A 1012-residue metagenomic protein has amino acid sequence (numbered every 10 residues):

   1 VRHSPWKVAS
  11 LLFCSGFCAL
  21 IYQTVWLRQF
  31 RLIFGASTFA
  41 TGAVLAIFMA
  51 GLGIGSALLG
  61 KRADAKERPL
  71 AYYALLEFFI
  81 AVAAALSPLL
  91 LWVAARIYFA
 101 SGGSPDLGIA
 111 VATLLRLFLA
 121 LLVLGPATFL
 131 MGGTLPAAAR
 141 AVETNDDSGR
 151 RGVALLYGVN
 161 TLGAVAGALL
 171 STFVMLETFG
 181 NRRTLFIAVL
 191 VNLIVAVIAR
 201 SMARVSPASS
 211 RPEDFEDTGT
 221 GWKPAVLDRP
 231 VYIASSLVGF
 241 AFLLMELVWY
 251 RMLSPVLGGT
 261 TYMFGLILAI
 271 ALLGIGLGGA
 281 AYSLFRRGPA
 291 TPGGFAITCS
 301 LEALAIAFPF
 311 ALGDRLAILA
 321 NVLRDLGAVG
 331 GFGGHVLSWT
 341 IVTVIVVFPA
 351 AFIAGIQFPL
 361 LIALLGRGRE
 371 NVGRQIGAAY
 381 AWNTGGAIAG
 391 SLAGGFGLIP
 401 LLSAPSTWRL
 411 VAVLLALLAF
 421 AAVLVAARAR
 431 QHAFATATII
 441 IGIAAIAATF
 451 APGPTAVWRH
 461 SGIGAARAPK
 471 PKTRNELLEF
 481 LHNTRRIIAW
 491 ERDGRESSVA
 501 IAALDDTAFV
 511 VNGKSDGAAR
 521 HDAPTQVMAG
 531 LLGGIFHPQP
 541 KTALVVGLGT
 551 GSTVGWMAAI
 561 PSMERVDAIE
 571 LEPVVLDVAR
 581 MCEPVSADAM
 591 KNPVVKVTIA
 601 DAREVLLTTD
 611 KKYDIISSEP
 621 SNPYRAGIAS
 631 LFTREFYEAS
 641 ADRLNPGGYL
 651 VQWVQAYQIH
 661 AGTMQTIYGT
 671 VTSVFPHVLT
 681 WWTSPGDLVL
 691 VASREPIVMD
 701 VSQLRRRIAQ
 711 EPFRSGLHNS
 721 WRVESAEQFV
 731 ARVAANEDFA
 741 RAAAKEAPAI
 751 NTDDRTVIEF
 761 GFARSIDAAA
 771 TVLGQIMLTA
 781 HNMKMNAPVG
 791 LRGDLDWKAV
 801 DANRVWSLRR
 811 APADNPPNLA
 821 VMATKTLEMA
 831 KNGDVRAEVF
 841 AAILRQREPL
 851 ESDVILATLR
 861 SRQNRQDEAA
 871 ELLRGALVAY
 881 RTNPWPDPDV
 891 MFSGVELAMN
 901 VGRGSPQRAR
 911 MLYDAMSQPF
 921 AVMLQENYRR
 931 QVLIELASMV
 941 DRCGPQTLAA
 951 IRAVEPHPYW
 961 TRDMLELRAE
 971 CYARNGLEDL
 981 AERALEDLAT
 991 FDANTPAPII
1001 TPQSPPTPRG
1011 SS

Functional and structural regions predicted by a protein language model:
V1-R706, Q710-F713, F762-A768: Alpha-helical transmembrane segments of multi-pass membrane proteins
V701-V805: SAM/dcSAM-binding transferase cores
G793-V835, I855: Alpha-helical segment of the N-proximal tetratricopeptide repeat
S807-A811, D834-R845, D867-Y880, S905-F920 (+2 more regions): Alpha-helical repeat scaffolds
V821-T824, I855, S893-E896, R930-E935 (+2 more regions): "A position-specific structural signal for the A-helix of alpha-solenoid helical repeats
M829, R860, A898-V901, A937-V940 (+1 more regions): Residue at a conserved register position within TPR or TPR-like alpha-solenoid repeats
L850-I855, Y880-M891, F920-Q931, P956-L965 (+1 more regions): Boundary/linker segments of alpha-helical solenoid repeat arrays
L967, C971-R974, E978-S1012: Terminal, low-structured helical/coil segments at or just beyond the last alpha-helical repeat
